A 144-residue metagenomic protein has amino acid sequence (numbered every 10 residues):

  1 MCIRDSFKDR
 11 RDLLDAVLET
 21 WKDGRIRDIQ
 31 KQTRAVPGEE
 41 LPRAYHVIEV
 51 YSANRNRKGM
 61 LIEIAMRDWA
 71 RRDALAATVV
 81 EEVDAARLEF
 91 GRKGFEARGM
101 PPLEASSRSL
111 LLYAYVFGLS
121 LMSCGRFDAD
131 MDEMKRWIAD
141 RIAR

Functional and structural regions predicted by a protein language model:
M1-I3: Conserved small/polar residues in nucleotide/adenosyl-binding loops
D5-Q30, R34: An amphipathic alpha-helix adjacent to DNA-recognition modules
D12-L14, H46-A53, A74-E81: A ubiquitous short alpha-helical element
R25-I29, R55, G59, G91 (+1 more regions): Short amphipathic alpha-helical interaction/hinge segments
I26, K58-I64, R72-G99, L103 (+1 more regions): Amphipathic alpha-helical packing segments from all-alpha helical-bundle domains
I29, M66-R67: Generic hydrophobic alpha-helical segments
Q30-M60, S109-L112: Hydrophobic alpha-helical connector segments
A77, E81, E96-R144: Hydrophobic/aromatic-rich alpha-helical bundle segments in the mid-to-C-terminal region
